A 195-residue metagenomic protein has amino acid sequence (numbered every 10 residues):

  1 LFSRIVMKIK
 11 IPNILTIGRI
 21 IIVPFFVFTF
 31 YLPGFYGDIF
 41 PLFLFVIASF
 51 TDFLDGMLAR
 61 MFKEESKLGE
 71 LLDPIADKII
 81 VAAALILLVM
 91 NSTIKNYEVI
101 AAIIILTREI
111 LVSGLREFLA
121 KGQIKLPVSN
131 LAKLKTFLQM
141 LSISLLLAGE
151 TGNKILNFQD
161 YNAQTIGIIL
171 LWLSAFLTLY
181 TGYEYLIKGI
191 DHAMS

Functional and structural regions predicted by a protein language model:
F2-S195: Alpha-helical transmembrane bundles and membrane-interface segments of multipass inner-membrane proteins
